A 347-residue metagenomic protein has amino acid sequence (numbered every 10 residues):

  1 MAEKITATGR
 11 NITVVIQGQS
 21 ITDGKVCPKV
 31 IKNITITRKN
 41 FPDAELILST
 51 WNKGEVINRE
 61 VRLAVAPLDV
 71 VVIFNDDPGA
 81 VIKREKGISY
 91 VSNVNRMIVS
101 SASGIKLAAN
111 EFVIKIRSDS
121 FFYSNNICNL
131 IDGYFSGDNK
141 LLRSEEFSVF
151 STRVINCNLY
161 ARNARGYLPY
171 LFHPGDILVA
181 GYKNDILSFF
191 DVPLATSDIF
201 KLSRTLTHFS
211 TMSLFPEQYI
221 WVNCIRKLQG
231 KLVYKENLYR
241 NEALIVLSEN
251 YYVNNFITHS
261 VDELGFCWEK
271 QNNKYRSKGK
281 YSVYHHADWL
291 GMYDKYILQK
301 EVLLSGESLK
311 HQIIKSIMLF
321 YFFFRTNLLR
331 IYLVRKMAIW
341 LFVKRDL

Functional and structural regions predicted by a protein language model:
R10-I12, R38-L48, L68-V70: Short loop->beta transition adjacent to catalytic acidic/histidine clusters or analogous donor-positioning motifs
I12-G24, S49-T50: A conserved hydrophobic helix/loop-capping motif in glycosyltransferases and polysaccharide synthases
T22-K39: Short, well-formed alpha-helical segments that are part of the catalytic scaffolds of diverse glycosyltransferases
S49-L107: Active-site-proximal specificity loops/subdomain of glycosyltransferases
V113: Short aromatic/hydrophobic "clamp" motif used to bind/position activated sugar donors
I116-S120: Short acidic donor-binding/metal-coordinating loop in glycosyltransferase active sites
F122-L290: Catalytic core and acceptor-binding pocket of nucleotide-sugar-dependent glycosyltransferases
G279-L347: Membrane-proximal basic amphipathic "stem/tether" segments
